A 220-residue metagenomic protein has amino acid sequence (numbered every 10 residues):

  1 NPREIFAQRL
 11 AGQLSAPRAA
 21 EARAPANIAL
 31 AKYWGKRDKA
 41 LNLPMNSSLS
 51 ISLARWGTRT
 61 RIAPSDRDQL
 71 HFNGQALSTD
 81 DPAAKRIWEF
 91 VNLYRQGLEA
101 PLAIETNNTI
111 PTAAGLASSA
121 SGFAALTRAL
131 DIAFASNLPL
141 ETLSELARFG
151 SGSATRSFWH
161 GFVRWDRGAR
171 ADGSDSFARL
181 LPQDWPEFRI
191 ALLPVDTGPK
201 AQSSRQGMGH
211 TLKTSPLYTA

Functional and structural regions predicted by a protein language model:
N1-A114, R128-L138, V195: ATP-binding N-lobe of GHMP and related small-molecule kinases
Y33-W34, F123, Y218: Aromatic side chains
D80, P139, K200-S204: General structural signal for secondary-structure boundaries
A103-E105, P139-G150: Beta-strand segments within the central parallel beta-sheet cores of soluble alpha/beta enzyme folds
A117-S118: Active-site nucleophile and cofactor-binding loops and adjacent substrate-binding regions of central metabolic enzymes
S121-A133, G150: Stable alpha-helical structural segments in soluble proteins, enriched in small hydrophobic residues
E145-A220: ATP-dependent small-molecule kinase catalytic core of the GHMP/sugar-kinase superfamily and closely related
